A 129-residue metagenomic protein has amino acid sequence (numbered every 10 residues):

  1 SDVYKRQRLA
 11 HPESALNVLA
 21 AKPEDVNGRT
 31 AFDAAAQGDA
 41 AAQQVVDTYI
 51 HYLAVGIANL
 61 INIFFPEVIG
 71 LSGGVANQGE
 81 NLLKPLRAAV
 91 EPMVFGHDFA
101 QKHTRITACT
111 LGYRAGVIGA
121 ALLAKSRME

Functional and structural regions predicted by a protein language model:
S1-E129: ATP-binding/phosphotransfer module of carbohydrate and carboxylate kinases, centering on a glycine-rich
